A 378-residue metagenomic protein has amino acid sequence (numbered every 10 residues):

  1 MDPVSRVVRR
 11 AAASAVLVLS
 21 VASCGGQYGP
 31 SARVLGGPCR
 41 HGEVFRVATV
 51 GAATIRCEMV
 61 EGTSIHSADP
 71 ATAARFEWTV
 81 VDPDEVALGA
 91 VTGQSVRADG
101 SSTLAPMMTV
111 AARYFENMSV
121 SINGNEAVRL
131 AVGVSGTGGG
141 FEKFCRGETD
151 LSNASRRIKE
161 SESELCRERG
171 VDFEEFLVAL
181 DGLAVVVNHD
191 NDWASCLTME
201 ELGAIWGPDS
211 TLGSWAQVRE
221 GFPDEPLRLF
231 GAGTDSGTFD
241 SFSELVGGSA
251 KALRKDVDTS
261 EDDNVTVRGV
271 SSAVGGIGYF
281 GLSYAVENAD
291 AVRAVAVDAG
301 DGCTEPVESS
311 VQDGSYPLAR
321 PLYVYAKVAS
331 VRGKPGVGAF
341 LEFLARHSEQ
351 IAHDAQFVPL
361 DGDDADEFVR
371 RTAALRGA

Functional and structural regions predicted by a protein language model:
M1-A13: Bacterial N-terminal signal peptides that target proteins for export
S20-S23: C-terminal motif of bacterial Sec signal peptides marking the signal peptidase cleavage site
G25-Q27: Bacterial signal peptide processing site
S31-P38, G42-F45: Secreted/surface-exposed cysteine- and glycine-rich disulfide frameworks
F45-G51: Short, low-complexity cationic-aromatic patches
A52-M59: Extracellular disulfide-bonded cysteine-rich modules/repeats
A73-A378: Flexible loop/hinge segments at secondary-structure junctions
